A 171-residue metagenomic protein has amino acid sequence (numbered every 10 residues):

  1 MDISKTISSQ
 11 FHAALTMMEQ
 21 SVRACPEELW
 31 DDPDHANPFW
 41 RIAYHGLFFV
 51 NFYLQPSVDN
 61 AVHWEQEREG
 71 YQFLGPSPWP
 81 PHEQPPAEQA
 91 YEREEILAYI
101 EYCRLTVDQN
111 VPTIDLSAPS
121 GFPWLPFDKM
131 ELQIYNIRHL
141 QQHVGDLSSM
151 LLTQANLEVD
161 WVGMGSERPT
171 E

Functional and structural regions predicted by a protein language model:
M1-K5: N-terminal export signals and maturation junctions of secreted/periplasmic proteins
S8-H12, E19, E27-W79, G121-E171: Short, contiguous alpha-helical
F11, L15-M18, V22, I100 (+1 more regions): Hydrophobic alpha-helical core bundles mediating ligand binding, dimerization, or RNAP-core interactions
R23-E27, T113: Extracellular-facing binding/remodeling surfaces
S77-S120, M130-H143: Acidic/histidine-rich alpha-helical segments that form the ligand environment of transition-metal centers
